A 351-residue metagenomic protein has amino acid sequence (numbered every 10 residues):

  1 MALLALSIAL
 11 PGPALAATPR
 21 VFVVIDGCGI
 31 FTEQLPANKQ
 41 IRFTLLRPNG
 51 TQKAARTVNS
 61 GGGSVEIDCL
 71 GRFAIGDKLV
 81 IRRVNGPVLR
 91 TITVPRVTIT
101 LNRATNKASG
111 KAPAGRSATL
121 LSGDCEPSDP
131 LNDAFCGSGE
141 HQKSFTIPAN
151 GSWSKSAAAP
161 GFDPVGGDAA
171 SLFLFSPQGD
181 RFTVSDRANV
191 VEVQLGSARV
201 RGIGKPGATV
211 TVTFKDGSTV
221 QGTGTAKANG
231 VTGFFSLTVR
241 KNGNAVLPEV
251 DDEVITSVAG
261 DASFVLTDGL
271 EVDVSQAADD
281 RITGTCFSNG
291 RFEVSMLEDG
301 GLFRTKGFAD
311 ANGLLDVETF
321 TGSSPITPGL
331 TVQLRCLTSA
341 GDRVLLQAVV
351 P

Functional and structural regions predicted by a protein language model:
M1-A9: Bacterial N-terminal signal peptides
G12-A16: Sec/Tat signal peptide C-region and signal peptidase I cleavage site
A17-P351: Ser/Thr-rich low-complexity repeats and stalk/linker segments
